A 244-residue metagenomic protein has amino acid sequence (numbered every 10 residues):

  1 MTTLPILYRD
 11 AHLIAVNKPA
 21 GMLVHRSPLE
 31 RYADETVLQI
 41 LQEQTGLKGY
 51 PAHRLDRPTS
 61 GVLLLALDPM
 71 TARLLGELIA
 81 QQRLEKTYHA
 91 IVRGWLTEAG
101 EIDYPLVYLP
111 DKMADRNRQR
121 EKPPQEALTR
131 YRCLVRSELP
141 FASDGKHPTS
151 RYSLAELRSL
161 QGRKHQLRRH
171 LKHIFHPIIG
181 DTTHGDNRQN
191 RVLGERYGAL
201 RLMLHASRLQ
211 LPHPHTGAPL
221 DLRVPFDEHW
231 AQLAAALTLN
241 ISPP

Functional and structural regions predicted by a protein language model:
M1-P244: RNA pseudouridine synthases
